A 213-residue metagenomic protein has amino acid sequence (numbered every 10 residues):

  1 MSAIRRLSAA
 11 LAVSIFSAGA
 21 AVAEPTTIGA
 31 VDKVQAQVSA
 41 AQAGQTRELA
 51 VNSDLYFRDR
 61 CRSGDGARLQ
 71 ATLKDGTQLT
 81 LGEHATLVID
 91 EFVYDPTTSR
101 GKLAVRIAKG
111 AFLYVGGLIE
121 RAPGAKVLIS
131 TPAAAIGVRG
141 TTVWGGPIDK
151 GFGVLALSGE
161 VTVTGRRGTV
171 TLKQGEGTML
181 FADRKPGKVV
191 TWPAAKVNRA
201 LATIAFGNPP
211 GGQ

Functional and structural regions predicted by a protein language model:
M1-R6: Positively charged n-region of N-terminal signal peptides that target proteins for export
S8-A18: Bacterial N-terminal signal peptides
A21-Q213: Flexible, surface-exposed loop/linker segments and immediately adjacent secondary-structure boundaries
